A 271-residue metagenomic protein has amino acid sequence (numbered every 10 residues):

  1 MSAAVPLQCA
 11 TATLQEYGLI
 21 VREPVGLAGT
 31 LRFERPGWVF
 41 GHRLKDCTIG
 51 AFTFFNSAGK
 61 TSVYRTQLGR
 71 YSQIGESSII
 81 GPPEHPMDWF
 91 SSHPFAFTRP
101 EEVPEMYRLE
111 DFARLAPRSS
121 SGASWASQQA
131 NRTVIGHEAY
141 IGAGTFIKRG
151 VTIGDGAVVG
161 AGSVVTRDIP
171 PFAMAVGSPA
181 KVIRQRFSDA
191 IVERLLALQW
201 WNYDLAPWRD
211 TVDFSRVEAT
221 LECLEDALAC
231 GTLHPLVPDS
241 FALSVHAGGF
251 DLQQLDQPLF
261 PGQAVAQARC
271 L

Functional and structural regions predicted by a protein language model:
S2-C9, R22, F95-K148, P179-L271: C-terminal segments of enzyme domains that contribute to small-molecule binding surfaces
C9, L14-V151: Flexible, glycine/small-residue-enriched loop-and-beta-strand segment within the central core of proteins
S72, A175-G177, L195: Hydrophobic alpha-helical packing residues
Q73, Y140, V158-G160, L196: Short, surface-exposed helix/turn micro-motifs that flank interaction/cofactor sites
H85, I169, Q185-R186: Conserved catalytic-core motifs of eukaryotic protein kinase domains, centered on the activation segment
G150-D168, F172, G177: Basic (Lys/Arg-enriched) interaction patch that binds polyanionic ligands
